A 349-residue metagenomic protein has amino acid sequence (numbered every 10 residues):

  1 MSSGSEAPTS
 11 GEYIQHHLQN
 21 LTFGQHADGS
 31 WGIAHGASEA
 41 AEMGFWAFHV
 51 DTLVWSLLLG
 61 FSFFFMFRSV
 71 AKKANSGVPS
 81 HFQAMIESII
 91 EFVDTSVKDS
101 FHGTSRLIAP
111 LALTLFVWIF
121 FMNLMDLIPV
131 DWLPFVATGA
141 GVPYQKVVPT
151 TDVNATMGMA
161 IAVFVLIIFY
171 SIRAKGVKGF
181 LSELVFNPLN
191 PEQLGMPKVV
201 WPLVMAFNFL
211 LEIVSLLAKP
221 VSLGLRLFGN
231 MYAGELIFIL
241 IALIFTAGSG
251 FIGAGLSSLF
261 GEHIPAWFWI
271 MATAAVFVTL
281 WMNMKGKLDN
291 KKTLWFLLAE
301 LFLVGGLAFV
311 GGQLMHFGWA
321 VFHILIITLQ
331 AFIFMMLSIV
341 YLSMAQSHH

Functional and structural regions predicted by a protein language model:
M1-H349: Selective transmembrane helix interface/packing segments
